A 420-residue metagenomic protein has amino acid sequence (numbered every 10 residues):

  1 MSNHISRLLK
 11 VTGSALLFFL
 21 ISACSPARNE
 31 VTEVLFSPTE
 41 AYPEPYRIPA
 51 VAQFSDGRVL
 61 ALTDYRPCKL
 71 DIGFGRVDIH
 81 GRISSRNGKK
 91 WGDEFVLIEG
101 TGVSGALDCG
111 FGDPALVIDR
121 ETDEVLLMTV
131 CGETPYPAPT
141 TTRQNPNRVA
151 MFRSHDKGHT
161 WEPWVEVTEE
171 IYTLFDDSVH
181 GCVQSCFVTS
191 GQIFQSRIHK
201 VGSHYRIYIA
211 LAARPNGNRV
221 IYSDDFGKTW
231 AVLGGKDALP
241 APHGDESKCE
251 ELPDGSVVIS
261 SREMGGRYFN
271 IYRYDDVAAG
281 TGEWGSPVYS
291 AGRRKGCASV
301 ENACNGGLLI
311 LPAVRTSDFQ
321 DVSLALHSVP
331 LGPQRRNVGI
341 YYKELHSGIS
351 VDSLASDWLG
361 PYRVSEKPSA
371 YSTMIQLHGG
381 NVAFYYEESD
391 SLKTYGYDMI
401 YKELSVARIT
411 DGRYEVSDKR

Functional and structural regions predicted by a protein language model:
M1-S2, Y222: Intrinsic disorder/low-complexity signature
S2-G13: Bacterial N-terminal signal peptides that target proteins for export
T12-S22: Bacterial N-terminal signal peptides
S25-R420: Asp-box/BNR beta-propeller blade signature and adjacent active/binding-site loops in extracellular glycan-interacting
